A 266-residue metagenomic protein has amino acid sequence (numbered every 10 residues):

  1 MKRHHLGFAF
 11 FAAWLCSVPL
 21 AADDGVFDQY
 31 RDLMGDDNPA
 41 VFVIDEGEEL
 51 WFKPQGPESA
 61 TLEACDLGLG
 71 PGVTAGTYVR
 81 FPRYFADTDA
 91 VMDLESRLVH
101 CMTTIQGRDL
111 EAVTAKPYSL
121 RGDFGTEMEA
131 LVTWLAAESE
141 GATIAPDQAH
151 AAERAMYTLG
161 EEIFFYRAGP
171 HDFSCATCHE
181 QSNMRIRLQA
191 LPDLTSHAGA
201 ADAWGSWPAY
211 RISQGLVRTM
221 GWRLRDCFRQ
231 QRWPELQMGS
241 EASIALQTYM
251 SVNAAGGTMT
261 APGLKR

Functional and structural regions predicted by a protein language model:
M1-H4: Positively charged n-region of N-terminal signal peptides that target proteins for export
G7-S17: Bacterial N-terminal signal peptides
V18-A22: Sec/Tat signal peptide C-region and signal peptidase I cleavage site
D23-F42, F52-A130, E140-G141, Y166-R266: Electron-transfer interface patches adjacent to heme c in soluble/periplasmic c-type cytochromes and di-/multiheme
D32-E48, G141-E161: Short, charged low-complexity linear segments at domain edges
E129, T133, R154, T158-E162 (+1 more regions): Internal, well-ordered alpha-helical scaffold/interface segments that support domain packing or protein-protein contacts
L131-E138, D147-Q148: Hydrophobic, well-structured mid-protein blocks that either form specific transmembrane helices
